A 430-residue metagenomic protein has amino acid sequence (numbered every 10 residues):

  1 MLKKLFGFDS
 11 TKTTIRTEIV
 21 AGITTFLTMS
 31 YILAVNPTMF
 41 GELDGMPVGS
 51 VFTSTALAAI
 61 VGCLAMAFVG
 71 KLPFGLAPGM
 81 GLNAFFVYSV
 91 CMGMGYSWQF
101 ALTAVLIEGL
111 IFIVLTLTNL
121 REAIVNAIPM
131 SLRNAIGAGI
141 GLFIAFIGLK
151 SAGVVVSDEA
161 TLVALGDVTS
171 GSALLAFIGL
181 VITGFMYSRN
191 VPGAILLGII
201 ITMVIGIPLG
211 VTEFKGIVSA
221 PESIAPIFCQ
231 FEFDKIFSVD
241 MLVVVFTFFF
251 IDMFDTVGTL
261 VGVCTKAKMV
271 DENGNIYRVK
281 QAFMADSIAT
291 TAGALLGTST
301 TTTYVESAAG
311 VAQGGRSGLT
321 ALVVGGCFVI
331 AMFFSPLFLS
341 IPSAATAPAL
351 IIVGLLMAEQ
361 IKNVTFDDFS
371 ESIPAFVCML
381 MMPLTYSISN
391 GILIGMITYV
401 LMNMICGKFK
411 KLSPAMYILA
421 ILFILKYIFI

Functional and structural regions predicted by a protein language model:
M1-S50, V163-L165, L197-K280, I421-L425: Helix-loop-helix hairpins and the membrane-proximal interhelical loops of multi-pass alpha-helical transport proteins
L2-N36, A58, G79-Y88, M92-G137 (+1 more regions): Helix-loop-helix junctions within the multi-pass membrane cores of secondary transporters/permeases
I19, M39, I124, G193 (+3 more regions): Residue-level signature of catalytic and energy-coupling elements of molecular machines, predominantly ATP/GTP-dependent
I23-S30, V61, F68, L149 (+3 more regions): Hydrophobic/aromatic residues within the transmembrane alpha-helices of Major Facilitator Superfamily
T38-S50, S89-F100, V239-L242, P342 (+1 more regions): Helix-coil boundary and interhelical linker segments in multi-pass alpha-helical membrane proteins
D44-L64: Loop-to-helix transition at the N-terminal end of transmembrane alpha-helices
A59-M80, I111: Juxtamembrane transmembrane-helix boundary signature
M94-P208, T212, L322-I430: Membrane-embedded alpha-helical modules
